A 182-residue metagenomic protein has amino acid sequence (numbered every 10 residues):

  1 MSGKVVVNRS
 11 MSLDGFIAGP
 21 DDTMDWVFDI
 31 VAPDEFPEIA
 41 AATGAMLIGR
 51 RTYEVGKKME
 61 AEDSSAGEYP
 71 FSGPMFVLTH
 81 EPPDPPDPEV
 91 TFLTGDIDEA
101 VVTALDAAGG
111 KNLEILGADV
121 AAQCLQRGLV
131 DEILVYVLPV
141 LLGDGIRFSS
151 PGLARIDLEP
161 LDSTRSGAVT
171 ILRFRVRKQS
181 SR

Functional and structural regions predicted by a protein language model:
M1-R182: Enzymes that bind and transform nitrogen-containing heteroaromatic metabolites
